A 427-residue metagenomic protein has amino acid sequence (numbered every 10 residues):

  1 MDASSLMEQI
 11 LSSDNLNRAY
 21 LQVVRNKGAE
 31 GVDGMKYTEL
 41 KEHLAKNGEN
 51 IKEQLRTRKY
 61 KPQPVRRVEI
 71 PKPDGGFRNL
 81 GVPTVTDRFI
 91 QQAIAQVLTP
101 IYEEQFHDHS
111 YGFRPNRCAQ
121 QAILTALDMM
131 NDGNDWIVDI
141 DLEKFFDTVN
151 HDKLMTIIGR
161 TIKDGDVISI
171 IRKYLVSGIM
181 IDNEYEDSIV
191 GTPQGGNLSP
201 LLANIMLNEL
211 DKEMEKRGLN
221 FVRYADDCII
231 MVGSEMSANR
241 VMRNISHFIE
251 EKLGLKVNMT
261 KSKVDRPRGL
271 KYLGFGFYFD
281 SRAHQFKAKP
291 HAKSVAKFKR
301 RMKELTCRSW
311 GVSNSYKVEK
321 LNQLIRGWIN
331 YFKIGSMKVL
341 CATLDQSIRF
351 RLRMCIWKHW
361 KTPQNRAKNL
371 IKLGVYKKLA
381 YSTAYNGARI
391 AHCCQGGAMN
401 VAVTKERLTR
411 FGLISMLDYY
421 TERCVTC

Functional and structural regions predicted by a protein language model:
M1-A45, E49: Non-catalytic, polymerase-adjacent accessory regions of viral genome-replication enzymes
Q9, E30-K41, P83, G112 (+10 more regions): Conserved phosphate/pyrophosphate-binding and hydrolysis machinery centered on Walker-type P-loop NTPases, extending
N26-D33, P73, Y102-F106, N134-W136 (+6 more regions): Short acidic (Asp/Glu) and glycine-rich catalytic loops that position anionic groups and cofactors
N47, Q54-E69, P73, D108-R117 (+1 more regions): Conserved polymerase palm-domain catalytic core
P83-V97, E104: Hydrophobic alpha-helical hairpins/lids featuring a short glycine-rich hinge
V176, K252-K320, L324-R326: A conserved non-catalytic segment of reverse transcriptases and RNA-directed RNA polymerases corresponding to the late
K317-P363, A367, I371: Non-catalytic, peripheral interaction segments enriched in hydrophobic/basic residues
I356, W360-C427: Extended C-terminal regions of large enzymes
